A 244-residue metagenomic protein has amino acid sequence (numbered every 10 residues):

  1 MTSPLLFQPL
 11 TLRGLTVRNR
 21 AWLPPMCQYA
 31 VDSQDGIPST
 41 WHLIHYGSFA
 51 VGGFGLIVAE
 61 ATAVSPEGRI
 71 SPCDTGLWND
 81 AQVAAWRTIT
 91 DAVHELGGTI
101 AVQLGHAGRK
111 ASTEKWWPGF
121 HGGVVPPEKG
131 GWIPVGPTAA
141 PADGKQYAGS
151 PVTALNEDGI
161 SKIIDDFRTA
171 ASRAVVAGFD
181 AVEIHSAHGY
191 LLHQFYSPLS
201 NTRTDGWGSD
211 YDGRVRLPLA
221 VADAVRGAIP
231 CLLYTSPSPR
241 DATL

Functional and structural regions predicted by a protein language model:
T2-G105, E114: N-terminal capping/small domains of soluble enzymes
M26-Q28, G105-A107, A187-G189, R240: Active-site beta-loop-alpha junctions enriched in small/polar residues
Q28-T40, T75-L77, G149-D165, R240: Active-site mouth loops of central-metabolism enzymes
S48, A92, D166-R173, A181 (+1 more regions): Structural preference for long, well-ordered alpha-helical segments within the folded cores of structured domains
N79-L96, T202-L233: Alpha-helix-loop-beta-strand connector modules within alpha/beta enzyme cores
G105-A177: Non-globular sequence segments
A154-L155, K162, E183-L219: Polysaccharide-binding and catalytic clefts of secreted carbohydrate-active enzymes
Y234-P237, D241-L244: Single conserved hydrophobic/aromatic residue that forms the stacking wall/gate of nucleotide- or nucleobase-binding
